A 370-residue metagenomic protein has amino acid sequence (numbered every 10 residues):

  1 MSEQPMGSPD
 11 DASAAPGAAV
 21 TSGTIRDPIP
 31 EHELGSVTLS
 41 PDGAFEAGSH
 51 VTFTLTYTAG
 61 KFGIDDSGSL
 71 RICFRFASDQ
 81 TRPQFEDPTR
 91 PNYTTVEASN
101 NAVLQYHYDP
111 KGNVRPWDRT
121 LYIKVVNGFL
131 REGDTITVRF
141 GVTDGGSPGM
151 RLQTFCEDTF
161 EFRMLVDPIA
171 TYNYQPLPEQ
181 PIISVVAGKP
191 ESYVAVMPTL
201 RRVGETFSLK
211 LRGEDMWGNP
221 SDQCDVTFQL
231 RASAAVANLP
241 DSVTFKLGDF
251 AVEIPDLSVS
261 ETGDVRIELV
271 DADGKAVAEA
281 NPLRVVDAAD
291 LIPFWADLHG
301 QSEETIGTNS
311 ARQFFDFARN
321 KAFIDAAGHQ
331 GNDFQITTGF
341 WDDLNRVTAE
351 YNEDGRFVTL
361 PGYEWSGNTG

Functional and structural regions predicted by a protein language model:
S2-Y193: Ser/Thr/Pro/Gly-rich, low-complexity intrinsically disordered stalk/linker tracts of secreted and surface-exposed
S49-F53, D66-G68, V203-K210, T262-V265: Short, solvent-exposed loop/turn segments enriched in Ser/Thr/Gly
I169-Y172, M216-G218, A272-G274: Short, solvent-exposed loop/turn segments at the edges of extracellular beta-sandwich modules
A195-P198, L239-D241: Surface-exposed, proline-enriched loop/turn segments that connect beta strands in immunoglobulin-like
R201-D222, F228, V265-L269: Beta-strand-rich structural segments
V203, A235-P293: Extended acidic/polar, glycine-enriched regions that form or flank non-catalytic beta-rich accessory modules
V226-V236: Change to "...patches in solvent-exposed regions of secreted, membrane-anchored, or virion-exposed structural
D290-G370: A metal-dependent hydrolase metal-coordination microenvironment
